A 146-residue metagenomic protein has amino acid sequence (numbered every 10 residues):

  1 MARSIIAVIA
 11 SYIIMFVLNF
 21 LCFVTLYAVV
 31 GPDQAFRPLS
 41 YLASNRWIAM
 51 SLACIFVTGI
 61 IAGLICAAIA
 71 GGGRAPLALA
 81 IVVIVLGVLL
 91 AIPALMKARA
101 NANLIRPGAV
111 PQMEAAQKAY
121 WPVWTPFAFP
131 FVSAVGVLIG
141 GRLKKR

Functional and structural regions predicted by a protein language model:
M1-R146: Juxtamembrane/disordered regions of integral membrane proteins
